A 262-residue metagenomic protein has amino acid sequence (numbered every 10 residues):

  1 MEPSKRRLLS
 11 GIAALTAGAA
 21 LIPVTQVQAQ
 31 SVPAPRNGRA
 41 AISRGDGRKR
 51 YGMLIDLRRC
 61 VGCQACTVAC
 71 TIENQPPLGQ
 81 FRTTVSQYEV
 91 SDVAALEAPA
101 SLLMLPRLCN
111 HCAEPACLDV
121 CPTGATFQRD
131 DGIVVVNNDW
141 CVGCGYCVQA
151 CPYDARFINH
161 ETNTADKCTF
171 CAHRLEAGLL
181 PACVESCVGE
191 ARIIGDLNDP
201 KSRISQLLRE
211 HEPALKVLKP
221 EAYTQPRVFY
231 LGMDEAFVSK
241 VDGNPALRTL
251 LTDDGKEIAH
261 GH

Functional and structural regions predicted by a protein language model:
M1-T16: N-terminal secretory signal peptides and thylakoid transit peptides that target proteins across membranes
L8, Q26-Q28, P33-R39, D46-V61 (+4 more regions): Short sequence/structural segments immediately N-terminal
I22-G62, K216, E221-Y223, F229-Y230 (+2 more regions): C-terminal segment of N-terminal export signals and the immediately downstream linker at the start of the mature
V27, S31-A34, A65-Q87, E114-W140 (+4 more regions): Iron-sulfur cluster-binding cysteine motifs and their immediate structural context in ferredoxin-like electron-transfer
L54-C60, V135-V142, F170-G178, A182: Flexible gly/pro/ser-rich segments immediately N-terminal to CXXCH heme-c attachment motifs in exported/periplasmic
S91-C112, V148-R156, C171-A182, H211-M233: Short Fe-S-cluster ligation motifs
H160-A172: Solvent-exposed, charged amphipathic helical/linker segments at domain boundaries
A182-H262: Long, compositionally biased charged/polar accessory segments in the mid-to-C-terminal portions of proteins
